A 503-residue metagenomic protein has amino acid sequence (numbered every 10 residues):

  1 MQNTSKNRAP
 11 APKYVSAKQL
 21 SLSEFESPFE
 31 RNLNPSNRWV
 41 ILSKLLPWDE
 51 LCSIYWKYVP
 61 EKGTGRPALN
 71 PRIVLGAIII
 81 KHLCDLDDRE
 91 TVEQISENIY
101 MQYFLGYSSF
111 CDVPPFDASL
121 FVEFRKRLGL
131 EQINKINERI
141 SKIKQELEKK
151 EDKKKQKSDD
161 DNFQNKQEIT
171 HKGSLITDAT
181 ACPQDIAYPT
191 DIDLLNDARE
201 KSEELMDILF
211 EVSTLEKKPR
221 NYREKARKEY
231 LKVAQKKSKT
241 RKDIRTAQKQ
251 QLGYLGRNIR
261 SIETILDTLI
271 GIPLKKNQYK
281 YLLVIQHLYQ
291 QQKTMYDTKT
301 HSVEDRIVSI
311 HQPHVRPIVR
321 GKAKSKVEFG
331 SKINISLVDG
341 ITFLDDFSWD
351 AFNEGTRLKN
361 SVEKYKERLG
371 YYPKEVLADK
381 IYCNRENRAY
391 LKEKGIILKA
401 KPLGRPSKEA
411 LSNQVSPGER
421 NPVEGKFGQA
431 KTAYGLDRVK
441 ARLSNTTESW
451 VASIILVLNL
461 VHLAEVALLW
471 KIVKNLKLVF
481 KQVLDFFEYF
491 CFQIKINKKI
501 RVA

Functional and structural regions predicted by a protein language model:
M1-P47, L469-A503: Charged, often Cys/His-bearing segments associated with DNA-binding zinc-finger transcription factors
L33-I79, L83: Basic, short loop/linker segments at the boundary and entry of helix-turn-helix/winged-helix-like folds
N37, A77, T91-I95, D117-F121 (+9 more regions): Short, conserved catalytic/metal-binding motifs centered on acidic residues
G65-L69, I99, L377-E386: Acidic, metal-coordinating catalytic cores used for nucleic-acid/nucleotide bond scission and strand-transfer chemistry
I80, F210, L358-E375: Short, basic/hydrophobic alpha-helical segments
S108, D112-Q312: Active-site- or DNA-interface-adjacent structural scaffold in DNA-acting proteins
Y281-L283, Y289-Y296, N413-A503: Basic, amphipathic alpha-helical segments enriched in Lys/Arg and hydrophobic/aromatic residues
K322-R368: Electropositive, glycine- and tryptophan-enriched low-complexity nucleic-acid-binding patches
